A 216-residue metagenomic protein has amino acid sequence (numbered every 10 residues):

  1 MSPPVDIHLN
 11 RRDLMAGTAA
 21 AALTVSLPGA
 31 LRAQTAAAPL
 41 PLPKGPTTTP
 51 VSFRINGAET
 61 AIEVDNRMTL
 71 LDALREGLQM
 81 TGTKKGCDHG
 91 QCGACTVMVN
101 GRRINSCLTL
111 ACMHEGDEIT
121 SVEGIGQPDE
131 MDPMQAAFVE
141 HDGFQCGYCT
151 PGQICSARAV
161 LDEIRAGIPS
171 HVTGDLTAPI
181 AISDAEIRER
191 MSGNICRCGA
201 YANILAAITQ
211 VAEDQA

Functional and structural regions predicted by a protein language model:
S2-A22: N-terminal secretory signal peptides and thylakoid transit peptides that target proteins across membranes
P28-I62, Q215: C-terminal segment of N-terminal export signals and the immediately downstream linker at the start of the mature
R54, M98-V99: A general beta-strand register signal
I62-V64, S106-C107: Short capping micro-motif at the N-terminus of alpha-helices
R67-M68, D72-T81, L108-A216: Ferredoxin-type iron-sulfur electron-transfer modules in oxidoreductases and energy-metabolism complexes
G86-Q91: Short, glycine-/polar-rich solvent-exposed loops and beta-turns at beta-strand/coil boundaries
